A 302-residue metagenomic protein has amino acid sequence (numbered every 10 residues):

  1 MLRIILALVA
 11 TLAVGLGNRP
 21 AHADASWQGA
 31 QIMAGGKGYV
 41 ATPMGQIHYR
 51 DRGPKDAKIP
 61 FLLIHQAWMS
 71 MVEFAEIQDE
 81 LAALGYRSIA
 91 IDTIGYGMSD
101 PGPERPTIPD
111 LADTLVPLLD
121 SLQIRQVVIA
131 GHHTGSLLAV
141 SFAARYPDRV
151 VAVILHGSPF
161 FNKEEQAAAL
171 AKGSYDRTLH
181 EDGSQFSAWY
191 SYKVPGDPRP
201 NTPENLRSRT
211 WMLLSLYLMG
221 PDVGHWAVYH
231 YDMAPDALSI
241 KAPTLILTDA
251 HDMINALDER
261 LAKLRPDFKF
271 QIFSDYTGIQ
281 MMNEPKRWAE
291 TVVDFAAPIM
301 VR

Functional and structural regions predicted by a protein language model:
A25-I47: N-terminal cap/lid segment of alpha/beta-hydrolase-fold proteins
G45-M98: Conserved HGGG/HGGXW glycine-rich cap/lid loop of the alpha/beta-hydrolase fold
P109-V127: Conserved acidic catalytic loop of the alpha/beta-hydrolase fold
R125-A167: Conserved hydrolase catalytic core segment
H156-W226: Helix-rich cap/lid subdomain of alpha/beta-hydrolase
M219-D236, H251: Active-site nucleophile elbow and catalytic-triad environment of alpha/beta-hydrolase enzymes
T244-M282: Conserved loop-alpha-helix segment in the C-terminal half of the alpha/beta-hydrolase fold that carries the catalytic
M281-A296: Post-His helix in hydrolase/transferase enzymes
